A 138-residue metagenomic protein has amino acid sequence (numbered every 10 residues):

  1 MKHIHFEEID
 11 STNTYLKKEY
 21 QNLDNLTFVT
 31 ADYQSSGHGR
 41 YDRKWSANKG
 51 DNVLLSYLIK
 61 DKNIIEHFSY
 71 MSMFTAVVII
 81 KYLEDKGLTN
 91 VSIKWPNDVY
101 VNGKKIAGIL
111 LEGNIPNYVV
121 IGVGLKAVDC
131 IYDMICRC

Functional and structural regions predicted by a protein language model:
M1-E84: N-terminal lobe of the biotin/lipoate ligase/transferase fold
S46-N48, S56-C138: Catalytic beta-strand/loop module used to bind and position nucleotide/cofactor moieties in cofactor-attachment
